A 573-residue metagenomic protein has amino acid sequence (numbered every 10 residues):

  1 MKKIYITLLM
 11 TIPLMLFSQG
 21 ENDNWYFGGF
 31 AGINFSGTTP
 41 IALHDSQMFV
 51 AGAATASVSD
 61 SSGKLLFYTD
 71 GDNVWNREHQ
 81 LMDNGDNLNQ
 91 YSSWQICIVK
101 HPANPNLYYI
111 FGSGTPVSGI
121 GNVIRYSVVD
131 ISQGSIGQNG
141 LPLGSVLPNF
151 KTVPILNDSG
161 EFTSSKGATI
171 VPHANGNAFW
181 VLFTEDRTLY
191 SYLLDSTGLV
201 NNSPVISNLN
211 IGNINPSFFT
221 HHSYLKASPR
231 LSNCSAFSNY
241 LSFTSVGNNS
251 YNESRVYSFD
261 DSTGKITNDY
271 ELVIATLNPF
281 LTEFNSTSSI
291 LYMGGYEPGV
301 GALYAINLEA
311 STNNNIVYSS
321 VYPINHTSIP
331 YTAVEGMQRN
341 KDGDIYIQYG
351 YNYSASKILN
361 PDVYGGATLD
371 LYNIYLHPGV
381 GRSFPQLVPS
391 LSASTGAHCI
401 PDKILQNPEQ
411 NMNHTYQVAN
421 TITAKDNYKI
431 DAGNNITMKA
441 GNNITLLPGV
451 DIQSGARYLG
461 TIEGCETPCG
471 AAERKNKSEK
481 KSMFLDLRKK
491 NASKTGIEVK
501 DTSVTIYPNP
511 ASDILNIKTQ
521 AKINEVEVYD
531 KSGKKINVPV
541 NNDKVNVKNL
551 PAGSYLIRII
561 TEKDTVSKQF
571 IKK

Functional and structural regions predicted by a protein language model:
M1-D23, C234, S262, N278-F280 (+3 more regions): Bacterial Sec-dependent N-terminal signal peptides
Q19-C399: Beta-propeller fold recognition
F183-T184, S245-G247, G295-E297, V450 (+4 more regions): Non-cytosolic beta-sheet module surface loops
S392-N407, T467-Y507, D513, N524 (+1 more regions): Residue-level detector of functionally pivotal "anchor" positions at catalytic/ligand-binding pockets or at interdomain
H398-T437: N-terminal segments that cap or nucleate solenoid repeat domains
I422-T423, Y428-I430, I436, N442-T445 (+4 more regions): Extracellular beta-strand scaffolds
Y428, A432, N491-Y507, A511-K573: C-terminal outer-membrane/trafficking sorting elements
A456, G464, T561-K563: Surface-exposed loop/turn motifs at beta-strand-loop junctions within extracellular Ig-like and Fibronectin type III
